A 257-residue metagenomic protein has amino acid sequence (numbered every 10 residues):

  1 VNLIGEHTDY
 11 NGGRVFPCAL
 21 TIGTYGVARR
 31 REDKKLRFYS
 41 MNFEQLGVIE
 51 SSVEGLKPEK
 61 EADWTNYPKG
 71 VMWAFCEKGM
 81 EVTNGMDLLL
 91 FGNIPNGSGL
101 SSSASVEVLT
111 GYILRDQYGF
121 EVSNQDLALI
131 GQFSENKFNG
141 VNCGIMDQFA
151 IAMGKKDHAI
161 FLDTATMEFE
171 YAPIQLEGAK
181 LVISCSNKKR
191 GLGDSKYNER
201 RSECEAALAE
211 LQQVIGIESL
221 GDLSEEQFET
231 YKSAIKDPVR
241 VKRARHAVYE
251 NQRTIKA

Functional and structural regions predicted by a protein language model:
V1-L100, A104, V108-N124, L129-F133 (+5 more regions): ATP-binding N-lobe of GHMP and related small-molecule kinases
D9, A150, R253-T254: Hydrophobic side chains within alpha-helical segments
Y25-E61, H158-A257: C-terminal nucleotide
